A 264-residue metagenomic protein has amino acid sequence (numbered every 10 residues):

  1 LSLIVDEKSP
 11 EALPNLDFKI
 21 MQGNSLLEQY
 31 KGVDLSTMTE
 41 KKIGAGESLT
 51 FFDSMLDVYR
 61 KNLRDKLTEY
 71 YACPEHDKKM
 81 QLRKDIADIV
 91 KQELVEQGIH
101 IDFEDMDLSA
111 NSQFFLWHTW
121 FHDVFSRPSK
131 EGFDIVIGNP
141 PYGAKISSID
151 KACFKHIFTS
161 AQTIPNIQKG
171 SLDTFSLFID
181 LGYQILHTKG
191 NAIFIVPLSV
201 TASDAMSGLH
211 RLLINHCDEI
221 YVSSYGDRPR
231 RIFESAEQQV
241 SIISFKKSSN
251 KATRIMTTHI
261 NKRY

Functional and structural regions predicted by a protein language model:
L1-F52, K66, F115-Y264: Signature of N6-adenine DNA methyltransferases within the class I
T37-G132: Coupling/switch/interface segments within P-loop NTPase motor domains and analogous charged loops in nucleic-acid
